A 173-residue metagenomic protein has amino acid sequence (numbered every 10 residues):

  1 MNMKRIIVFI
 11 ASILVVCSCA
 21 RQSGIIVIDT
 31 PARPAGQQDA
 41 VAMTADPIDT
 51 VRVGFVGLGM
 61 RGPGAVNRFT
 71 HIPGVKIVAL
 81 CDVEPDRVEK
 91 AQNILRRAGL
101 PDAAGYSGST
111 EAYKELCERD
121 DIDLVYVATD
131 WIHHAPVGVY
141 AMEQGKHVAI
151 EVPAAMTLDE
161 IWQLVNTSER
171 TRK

Functional and structural regions predicted by a protein language model:
K4-S12: Sec-dependent signal peptide recognition, specifically the positively charged N-region followed immediately by
I10, C19-Q144, W162, N166-R172: N-terminal glycine-/serine-/threonine-rich beta1-alpha1-beta2 phosphate-ribose binding loop of Rossmann-like
G145-H147, E151-P153: Short helix/strand-capping hinge loops at secondary-structure junctions that flank key functional elements
M156-D159: Conserved PLP phosphate-binding loop immediately N-terminal to the Schiff-base lysine helix in PLP-dependent enzymes
